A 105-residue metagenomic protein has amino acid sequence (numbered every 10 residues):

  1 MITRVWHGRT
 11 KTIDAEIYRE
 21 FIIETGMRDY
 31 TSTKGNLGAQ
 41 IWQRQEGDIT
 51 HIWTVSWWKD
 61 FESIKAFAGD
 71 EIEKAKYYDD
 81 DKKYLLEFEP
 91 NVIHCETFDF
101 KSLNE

Functional and structural regions predicted by a protein language model:
I2, Q40-T50, K76-E105: Glycine-rich beta-strand-turn "strand-cap" elements at beta-sheet edges
T3-R9, Q40-E71: Short, well-ordered beta-strand segments in beta-rich or mixed alpha/beta enzyme and ligand-binding folds
R9-I22: Short, surface-exposed ligand-recognition loops at beta-strand->loop->(often short) alpha-helix junctions that present
T12-D14, S32, I41: Residues at secondary-structure transition points
D14-E16, E62-I64, F100: Residue-level signal for secondary-structure boundary sites
F21, T25, Q40-Q43: Short, 15-30-residue, compositionally biased linear elements with alpha-helical propensity or flexible coil
E24-L37, W57-H94: An amphipathic, aromatic/His-enriched active-site/gating alpha helix that lines ligand/cofactor pockets
